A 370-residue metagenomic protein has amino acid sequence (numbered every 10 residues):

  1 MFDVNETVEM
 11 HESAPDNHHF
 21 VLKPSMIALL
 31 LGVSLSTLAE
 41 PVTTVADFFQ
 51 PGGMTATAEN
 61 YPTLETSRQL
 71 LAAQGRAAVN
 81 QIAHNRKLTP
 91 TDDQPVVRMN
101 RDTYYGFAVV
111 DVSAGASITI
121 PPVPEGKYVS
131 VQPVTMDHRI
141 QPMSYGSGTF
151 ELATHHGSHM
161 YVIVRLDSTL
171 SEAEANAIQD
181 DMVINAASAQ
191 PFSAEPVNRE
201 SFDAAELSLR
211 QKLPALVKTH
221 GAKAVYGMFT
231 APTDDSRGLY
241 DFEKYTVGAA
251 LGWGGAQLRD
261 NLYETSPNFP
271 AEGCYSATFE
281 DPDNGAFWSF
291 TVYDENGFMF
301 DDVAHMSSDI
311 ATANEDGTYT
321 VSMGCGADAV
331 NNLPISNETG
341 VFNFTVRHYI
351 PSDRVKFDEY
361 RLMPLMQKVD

Functional and structural regions predicted by a protein language model:
M1-L38: Gram-negative bacterial Sec-dependent N-terminal signal peptides
E40-D370: A compositional/structural signature for long, glycine/proline-rich flexible linkers and loops on extracytoplasmic
